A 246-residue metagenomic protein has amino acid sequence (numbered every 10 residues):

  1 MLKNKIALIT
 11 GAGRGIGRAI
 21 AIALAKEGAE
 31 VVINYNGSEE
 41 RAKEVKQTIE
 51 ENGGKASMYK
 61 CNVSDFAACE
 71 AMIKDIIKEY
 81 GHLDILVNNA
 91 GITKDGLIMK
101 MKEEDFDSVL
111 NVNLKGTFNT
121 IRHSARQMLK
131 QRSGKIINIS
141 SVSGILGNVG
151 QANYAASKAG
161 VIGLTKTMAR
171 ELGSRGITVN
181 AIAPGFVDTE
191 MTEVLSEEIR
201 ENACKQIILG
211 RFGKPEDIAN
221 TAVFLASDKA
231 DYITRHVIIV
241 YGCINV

Functional and structural regions predicted by a protein language model:
I6, G13-G15: Conserved glycine-rich cofactor-binding loop
E39, K60-M72, E103, E216-D217: The beta1-alpha1 cofactor-binding region of Rossmann-like NAD(H)/NADP(H)-dependent oxidoreductases
L97-I98, K102-L110, T192, A203: Substrate-binding pocket helix/loop in short-chain dehydrogenase/reductase
I121, S133, R211-V240, N245: C-terminal substrate-recognition "lid" of short-chain dehydrogenase/reductases
I121, S157, T165: Active-site helix of classical SDR
S141: Residue(s) in the substrate-gating loop at a strand-loop-helix junction that position the organic substrate next
G173, T178, I233-R235: Short, small/polar-rich loop/turn modules that mediate ligand/substrate recognition or access, typified
